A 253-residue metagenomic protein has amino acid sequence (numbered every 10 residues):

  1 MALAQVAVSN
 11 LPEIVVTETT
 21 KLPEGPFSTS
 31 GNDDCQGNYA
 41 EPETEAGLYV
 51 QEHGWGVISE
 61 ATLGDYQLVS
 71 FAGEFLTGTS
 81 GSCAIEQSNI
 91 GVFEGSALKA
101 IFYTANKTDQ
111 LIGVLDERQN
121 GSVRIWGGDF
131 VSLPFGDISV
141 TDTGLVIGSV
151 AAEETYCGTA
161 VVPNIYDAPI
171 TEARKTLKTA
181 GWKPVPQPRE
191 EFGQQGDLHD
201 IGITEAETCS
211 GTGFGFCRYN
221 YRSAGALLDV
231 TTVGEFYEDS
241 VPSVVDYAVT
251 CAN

Functional and structural regions predicted by a protein language model:
A2-N253: Exposed acidic/polar residues on beta-strands and adjacent loops within beta-sheet cores, strongest in beta-propeller
